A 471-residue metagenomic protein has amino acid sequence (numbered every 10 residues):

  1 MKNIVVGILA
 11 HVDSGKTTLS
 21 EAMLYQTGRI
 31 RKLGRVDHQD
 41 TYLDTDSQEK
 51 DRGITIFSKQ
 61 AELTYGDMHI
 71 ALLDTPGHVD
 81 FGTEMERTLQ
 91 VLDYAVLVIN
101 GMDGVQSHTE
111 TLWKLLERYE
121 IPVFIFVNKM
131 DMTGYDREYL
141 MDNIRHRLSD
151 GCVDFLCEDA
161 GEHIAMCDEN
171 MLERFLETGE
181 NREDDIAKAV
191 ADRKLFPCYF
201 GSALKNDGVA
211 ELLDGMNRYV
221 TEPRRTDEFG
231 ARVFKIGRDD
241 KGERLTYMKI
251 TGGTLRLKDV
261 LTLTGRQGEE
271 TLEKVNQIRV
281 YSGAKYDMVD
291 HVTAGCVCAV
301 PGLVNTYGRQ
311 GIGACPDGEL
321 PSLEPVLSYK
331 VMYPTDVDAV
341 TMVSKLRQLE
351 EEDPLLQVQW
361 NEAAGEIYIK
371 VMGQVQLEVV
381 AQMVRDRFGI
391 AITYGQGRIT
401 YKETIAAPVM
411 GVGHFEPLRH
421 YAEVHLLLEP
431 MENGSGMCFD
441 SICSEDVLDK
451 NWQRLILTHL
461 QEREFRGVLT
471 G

Functional and structural regions predicted by a protein language model:
M1-G471: Structural and coupling elements of P-loop NTPases
